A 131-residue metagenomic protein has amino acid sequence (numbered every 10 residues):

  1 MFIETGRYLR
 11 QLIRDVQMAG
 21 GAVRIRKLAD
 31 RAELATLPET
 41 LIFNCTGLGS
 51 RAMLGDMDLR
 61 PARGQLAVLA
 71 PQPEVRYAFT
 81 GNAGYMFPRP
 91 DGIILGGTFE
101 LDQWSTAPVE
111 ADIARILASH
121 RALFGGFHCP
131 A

Functional and structural regions predicted by a protein language model:
M1-L41, C45, A52: Helical element adjacent to the flavin cofactor pocket in flavoenzyme catalytic cores
T46-A131: Active-site substrate-recognition segment that forms the wall of the catalytic cavity or substrate channel
